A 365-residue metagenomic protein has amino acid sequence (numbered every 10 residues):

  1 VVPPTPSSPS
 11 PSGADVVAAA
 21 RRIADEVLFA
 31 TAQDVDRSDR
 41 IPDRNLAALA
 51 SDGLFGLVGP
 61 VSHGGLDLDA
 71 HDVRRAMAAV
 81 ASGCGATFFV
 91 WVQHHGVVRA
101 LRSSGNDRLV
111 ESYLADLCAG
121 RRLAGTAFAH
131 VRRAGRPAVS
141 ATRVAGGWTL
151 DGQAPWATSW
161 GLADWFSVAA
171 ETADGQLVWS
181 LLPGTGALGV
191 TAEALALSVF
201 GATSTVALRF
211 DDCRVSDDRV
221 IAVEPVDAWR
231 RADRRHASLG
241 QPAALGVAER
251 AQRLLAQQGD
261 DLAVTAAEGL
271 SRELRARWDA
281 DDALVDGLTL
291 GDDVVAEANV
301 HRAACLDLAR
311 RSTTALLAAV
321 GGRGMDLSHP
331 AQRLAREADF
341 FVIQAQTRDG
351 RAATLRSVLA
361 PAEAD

Functional and structural regions predicted by a protein language model:
V1-A18, A362-D365: Actinobacteria-biased recognition of intrinsically disordered, low-complexity terminal regions
S12, I41, D233-H236, G240 (+5 more regions): Non-transmembrane, amphipathic alpha-helical segments
A24, A76, L150-G152, F210 (+2 more regions): Buried hydrophobic positions in well-ordered alpha/beta secondary-structure cores of metabolic enzymes
F29-R37, R275-D326: C-terminal helix-coil-helix/basic helical segment that borders enzyme active sites and/or dimer interfaces and provides
R40-S51, F55-T158, L359: Glycine-rich flavin
W156-V190: A short core secondary-structure module
L195-D279: Glycine-rich beta->alpha junctions and the first turn(s) of the following alpha-helix
R323-D365: Glycine-rich phosphate/cofactor-binding loops in nucleotide/flavin-utilizing enzymes
